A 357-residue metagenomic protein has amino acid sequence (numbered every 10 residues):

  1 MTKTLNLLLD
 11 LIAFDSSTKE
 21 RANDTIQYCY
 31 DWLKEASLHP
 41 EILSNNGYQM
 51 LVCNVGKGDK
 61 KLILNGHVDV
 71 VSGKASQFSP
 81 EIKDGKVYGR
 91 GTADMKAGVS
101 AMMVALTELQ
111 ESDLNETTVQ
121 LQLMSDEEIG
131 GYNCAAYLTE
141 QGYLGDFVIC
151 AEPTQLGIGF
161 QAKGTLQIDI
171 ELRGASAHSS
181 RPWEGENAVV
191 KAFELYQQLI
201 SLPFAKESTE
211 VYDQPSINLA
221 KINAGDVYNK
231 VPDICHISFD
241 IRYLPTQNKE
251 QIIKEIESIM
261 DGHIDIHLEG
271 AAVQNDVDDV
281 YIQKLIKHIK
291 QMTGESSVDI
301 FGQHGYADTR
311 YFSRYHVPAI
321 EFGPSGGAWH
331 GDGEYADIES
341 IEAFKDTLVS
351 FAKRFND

Functional and structural regions predicted by a protein language model:
M1-R90, L114: Acidic/His- and Gly-rich active-site-bordering loop/insert found across diverse amide/peptide-bond hydrolases
S44, Q167-D357: Metal-dependent amide/peptide-bond hydrolase catalytic core, centered on the "pita-bread" metallohydrolase fold
D69-K83, F160-E171, I320: Acidic-glycine-rich active-site phosphate/pyrophosphate-binding loop
K83, A105-Q120, L199-T209, F355-D357: Phosphate-handling active-site elements
K86-A101, H178: Glycine/serine-rich anion-binding loops at beta->alpha junctions that coordinate negatively charged ligand groups
S100-Q167: Acidic/histidine-rich catalytic neighborhood of metal-dependent amide-processing enzymes
